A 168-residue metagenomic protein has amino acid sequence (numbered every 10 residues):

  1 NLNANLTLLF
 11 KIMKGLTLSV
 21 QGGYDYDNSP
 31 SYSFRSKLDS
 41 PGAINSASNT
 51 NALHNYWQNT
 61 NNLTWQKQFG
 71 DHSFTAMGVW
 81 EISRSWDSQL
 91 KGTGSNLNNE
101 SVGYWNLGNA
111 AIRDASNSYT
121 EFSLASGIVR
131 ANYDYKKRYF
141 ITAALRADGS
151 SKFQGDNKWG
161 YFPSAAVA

Functional and structural regions predicted by a protein language model:
N1, Y32-A47, S88-A115: Surface-exposed loop/turn segments flanking beta-strands in extracellular/periplasmic regions
L2-F69, S73, F122-A168: Surface-exposed extracellular loop regions of Gram-negative outer-membrane beta-barrel proteins
D25, W80-W86, D148: Short, internal active-site loops enriched in acidic
L53-Q58, A110-S118: Low-complexity, flexible helical/coil segments
D71, I82-R84, D114, S118: Extended low-complexity intrinsically disordered regions
T75-V79: Long, low-complexity, repeat-rich, intrinsically disordered, solvent-exposed domains used in surface/appendage assembly
